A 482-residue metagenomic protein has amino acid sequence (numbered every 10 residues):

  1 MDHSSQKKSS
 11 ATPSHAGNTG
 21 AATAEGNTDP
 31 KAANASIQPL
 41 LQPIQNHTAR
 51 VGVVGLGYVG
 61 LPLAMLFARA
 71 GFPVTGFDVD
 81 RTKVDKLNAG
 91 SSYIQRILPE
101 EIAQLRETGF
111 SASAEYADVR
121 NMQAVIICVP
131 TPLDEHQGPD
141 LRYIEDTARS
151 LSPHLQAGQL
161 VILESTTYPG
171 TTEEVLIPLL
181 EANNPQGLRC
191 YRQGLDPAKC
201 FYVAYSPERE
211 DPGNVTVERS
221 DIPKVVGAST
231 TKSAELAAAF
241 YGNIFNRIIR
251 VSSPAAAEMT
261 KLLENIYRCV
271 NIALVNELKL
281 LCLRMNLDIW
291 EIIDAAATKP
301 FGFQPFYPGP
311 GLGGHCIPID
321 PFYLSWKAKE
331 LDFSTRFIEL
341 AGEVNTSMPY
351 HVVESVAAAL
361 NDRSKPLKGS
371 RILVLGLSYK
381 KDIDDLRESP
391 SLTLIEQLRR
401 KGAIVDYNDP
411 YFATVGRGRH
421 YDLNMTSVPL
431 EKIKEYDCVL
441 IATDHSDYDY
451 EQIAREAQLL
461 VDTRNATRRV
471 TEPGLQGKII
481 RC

Functional and structural regions predicted by a protein language model:
D2-C482: Structural/interface elements that position substrates and couple domains in central-metabolism enzymes
